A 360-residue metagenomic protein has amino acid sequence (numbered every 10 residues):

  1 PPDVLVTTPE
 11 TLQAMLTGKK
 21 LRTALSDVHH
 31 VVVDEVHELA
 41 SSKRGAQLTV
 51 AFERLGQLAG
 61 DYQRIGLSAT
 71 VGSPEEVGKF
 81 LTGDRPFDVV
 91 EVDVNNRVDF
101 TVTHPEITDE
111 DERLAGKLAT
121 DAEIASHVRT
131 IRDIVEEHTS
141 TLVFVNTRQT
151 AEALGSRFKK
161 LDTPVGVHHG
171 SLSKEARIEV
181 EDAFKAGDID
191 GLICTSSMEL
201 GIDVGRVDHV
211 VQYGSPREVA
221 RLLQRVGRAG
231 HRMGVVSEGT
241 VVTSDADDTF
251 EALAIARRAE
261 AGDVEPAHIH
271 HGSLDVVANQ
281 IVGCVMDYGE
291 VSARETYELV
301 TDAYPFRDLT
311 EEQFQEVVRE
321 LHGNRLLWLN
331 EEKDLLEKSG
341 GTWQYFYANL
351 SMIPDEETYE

Functional and structural regions predicted by a protein language model:
P1-Y288, R294-K338, T342: Helicase motor core with emphasis on the C-terminal RecA-like subdomain
T342-E360: Short, amphipathic alpha-helical interaction segments positioned at domain boundaries
